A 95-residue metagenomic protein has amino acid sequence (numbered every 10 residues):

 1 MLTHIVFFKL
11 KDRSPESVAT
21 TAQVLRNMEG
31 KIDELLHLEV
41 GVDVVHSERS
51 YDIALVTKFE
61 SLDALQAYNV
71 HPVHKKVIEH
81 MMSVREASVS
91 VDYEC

Functional and structural regions predicted by a protein language model:
M1-D52, E60-V70, Y93-C95: Short S/T/G/P-rich N-terminal loop/turn motif that feeds into the first structured element of a domain
N69, I78-M81: Short, flexible helix/strand-to-coil boundary loops that buttress conserved ligand/catalytic motifs in alpha/beta
